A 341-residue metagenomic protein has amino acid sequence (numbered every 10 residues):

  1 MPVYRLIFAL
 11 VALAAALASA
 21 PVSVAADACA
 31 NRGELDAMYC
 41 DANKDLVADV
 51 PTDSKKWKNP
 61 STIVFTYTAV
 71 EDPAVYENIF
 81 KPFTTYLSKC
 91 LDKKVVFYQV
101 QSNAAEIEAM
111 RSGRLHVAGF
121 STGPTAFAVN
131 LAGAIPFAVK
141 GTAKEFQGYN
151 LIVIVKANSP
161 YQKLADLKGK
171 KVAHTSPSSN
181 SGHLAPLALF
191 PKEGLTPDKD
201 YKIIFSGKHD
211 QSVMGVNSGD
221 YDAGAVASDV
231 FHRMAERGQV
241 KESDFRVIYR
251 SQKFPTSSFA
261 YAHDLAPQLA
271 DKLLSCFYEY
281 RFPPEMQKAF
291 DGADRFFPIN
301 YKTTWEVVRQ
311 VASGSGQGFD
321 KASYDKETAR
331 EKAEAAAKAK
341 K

Functional and structural regions predicted by a protein language model:
I7-A18: Bacterial N-terminal signal peptides
P21-A105, Q287-K341: N-terminal hydrophobic or amphipathic helices and topogenic motifs
F65-S88, G123, F146-M214, Y221 (+1 more regions): Bilobed "Venus flytrap"/periplasmic-binding protein-like clamshell domains and structurally analogous long
T68-A69, A143-I152, Q239-F277, Q287-V307: Periplasmic-binding protein-like
K94-Q101, K199-K208, R246-Y249: Short beta-strand-to-loop elements that line the ligand-binding cleft of bilobed periplasmic-binding protein-like
A104-A118, L131, A165, H209-D229: Short helices/loops that flank or line small-molecule/ion binding pockets
E108-D166: Acidic, polar ligand-binding/catalytic clefts
A128-K140, M234-I248: Ligand-binding "clamshell"
